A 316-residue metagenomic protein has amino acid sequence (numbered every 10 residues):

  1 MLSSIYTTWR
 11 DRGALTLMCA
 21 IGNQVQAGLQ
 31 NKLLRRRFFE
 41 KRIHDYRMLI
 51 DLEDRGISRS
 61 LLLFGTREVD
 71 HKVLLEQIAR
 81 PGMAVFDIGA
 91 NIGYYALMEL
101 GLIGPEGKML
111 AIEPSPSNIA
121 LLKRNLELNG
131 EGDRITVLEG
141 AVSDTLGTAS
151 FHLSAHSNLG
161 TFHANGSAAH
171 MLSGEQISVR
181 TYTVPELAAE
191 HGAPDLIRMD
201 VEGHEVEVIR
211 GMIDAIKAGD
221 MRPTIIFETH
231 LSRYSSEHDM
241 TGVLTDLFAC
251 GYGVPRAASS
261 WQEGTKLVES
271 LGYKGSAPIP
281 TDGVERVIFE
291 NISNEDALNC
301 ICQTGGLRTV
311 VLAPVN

Functional and structural regions predicted by a protein language model:
M1-N316: Phosphate/nucleotide-binding beta-alpha loop and adjacent structural elements of enzyme active sites
